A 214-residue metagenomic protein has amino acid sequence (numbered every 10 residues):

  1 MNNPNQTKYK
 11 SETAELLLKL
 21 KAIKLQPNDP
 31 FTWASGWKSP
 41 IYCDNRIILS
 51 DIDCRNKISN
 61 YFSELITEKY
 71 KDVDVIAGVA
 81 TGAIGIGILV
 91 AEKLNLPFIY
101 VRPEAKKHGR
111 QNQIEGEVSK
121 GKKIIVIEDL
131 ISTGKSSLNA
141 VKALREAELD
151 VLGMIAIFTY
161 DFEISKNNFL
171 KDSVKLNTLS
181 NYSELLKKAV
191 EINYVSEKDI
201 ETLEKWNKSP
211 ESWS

Functional and structural regions predicted by a protein language model:
N2-K19, K142-S214: PRPP-dependent phosphoribosyltransferase catalytic core
N2-Y70: Active-site-facing substrate-recognition patch
G36, I76, F98: Conserved hydrophobic/aromatic pocket- or pore-lining residues that grip, position, or stack substrates in active sites
E64, E68, I88, E92 (+2 more regions): Short, well-ordered alpha-helices that flank and scaffold nucleotide-derived cofactor binding pockets
K71-A80, I155: Short glycine-rich phosphate-binding loop at a beta-alpha junction
D74, K122, L152: Conserved acidic residues
G87-I125, T133-N139: Short, glycine/charge-rich flexible loops or terminal/linker lids adjacent to PRPP-binding catalytic cores
